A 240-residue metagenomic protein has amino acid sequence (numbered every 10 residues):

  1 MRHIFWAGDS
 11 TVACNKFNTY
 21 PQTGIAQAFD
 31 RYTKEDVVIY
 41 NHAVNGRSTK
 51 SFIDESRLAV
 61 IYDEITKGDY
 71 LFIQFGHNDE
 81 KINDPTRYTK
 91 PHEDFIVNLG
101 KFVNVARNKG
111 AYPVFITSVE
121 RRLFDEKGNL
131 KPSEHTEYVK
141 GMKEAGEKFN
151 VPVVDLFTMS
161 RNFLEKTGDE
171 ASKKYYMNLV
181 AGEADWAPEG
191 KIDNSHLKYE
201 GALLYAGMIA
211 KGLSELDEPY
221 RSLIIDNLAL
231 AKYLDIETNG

Functional and structural regions predicted by a protein language model:
M1-V44, A59-K67: Serine-esterase "nucleophile elbow" of acetyl-processing enzymes
G8-S10, G46, D79, V119-E120: Short, histidine-centered active-site or binding-site loop motifs used for metal coordination, general acid-base
D9, H42-R47, R87-Y88, K127: Short, basic, glycine/proline-bearing loop/turn elements
C14, T49-K50, K81, F124: Glycine/Thr-rich phosphate-binding loops of Rossmann-like dinucleotide-binding domains
F17, P21, I53, D94 (+1 more regions): Residues that cap or flank secondary-structure elements
T19-T23, V44-R47, K148-V154, K191: Short, exposed beta-strand "edge-strand" segments with a Pro/Gly-rich flavor and a Y/T-containing core
S48-S56: Structural motif
R57-L203, G207-I225, L230-G240: Alpha-helical cap/lid subdomain in secreted, periplasmic, or secretory-pathway luminal O-acyl-processing enzymes
